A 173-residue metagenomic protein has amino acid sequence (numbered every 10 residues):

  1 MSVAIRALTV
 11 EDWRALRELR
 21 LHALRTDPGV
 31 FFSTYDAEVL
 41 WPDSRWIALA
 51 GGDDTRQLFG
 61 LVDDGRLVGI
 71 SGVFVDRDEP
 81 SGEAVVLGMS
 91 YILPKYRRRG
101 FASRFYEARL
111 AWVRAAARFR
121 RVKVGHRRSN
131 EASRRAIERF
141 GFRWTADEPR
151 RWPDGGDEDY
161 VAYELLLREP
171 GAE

Functional and structural regions predicted by a protein language model:
V10-E11, E18, A23-K95, Y106-A108 (+2 more regions): Acetyl-CoA-dependent GNAT
L93-K95, R99, R128-S129: Active-site acidic-Proline motif in GNAT/NAT acetyltransferases
S103-R104, R128-A146: Conserved active-site alpha-helix within GNAT-family acetyltransferase domains
V113-G125: Conserved GNAT acetyl-CoA-binding A-motif
K123-G125, R143-D159: Conserved catalytic-core motifs of GNAT/GCN5-like acyltransferases
